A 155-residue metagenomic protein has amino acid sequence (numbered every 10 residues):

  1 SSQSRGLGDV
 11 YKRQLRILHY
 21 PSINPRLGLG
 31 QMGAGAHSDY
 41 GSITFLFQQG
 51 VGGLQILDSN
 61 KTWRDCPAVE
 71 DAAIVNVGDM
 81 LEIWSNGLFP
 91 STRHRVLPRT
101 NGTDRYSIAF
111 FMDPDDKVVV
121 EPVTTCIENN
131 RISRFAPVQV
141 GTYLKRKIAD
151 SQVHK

Functional and structural regions predicted by a protein language model:
S1-Y11: Short, small-residue-biased leader/transition segments that mark boundaries at the very start of proteins
R5, I23-R26, Q48-G53: Secondary-structure boundary elements
I17-P21, S38, F47-Q49, D58: Short, structured patches in soluble enzyme cores that scaffold and shape functional sites
P21-A36: Conserved short histidine dyad/triad with adjacent acidic residue
Q31, L46-Q139: Catalytic core of Fe(II)/2-oxoglutarate
A136-K155: C-terminal helix/juxtamembrane-tail motif
